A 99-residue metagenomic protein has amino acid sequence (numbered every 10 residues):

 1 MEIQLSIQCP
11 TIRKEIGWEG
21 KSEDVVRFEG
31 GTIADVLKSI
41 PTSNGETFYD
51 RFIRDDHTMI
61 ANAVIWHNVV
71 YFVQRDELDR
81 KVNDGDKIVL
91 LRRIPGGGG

Functional and structural regions predicted by a protein language model:
M1-G99: Ubiquitin-like/PB1-type beta-grasp interaction modules and other compact soluble beta-rich domains
